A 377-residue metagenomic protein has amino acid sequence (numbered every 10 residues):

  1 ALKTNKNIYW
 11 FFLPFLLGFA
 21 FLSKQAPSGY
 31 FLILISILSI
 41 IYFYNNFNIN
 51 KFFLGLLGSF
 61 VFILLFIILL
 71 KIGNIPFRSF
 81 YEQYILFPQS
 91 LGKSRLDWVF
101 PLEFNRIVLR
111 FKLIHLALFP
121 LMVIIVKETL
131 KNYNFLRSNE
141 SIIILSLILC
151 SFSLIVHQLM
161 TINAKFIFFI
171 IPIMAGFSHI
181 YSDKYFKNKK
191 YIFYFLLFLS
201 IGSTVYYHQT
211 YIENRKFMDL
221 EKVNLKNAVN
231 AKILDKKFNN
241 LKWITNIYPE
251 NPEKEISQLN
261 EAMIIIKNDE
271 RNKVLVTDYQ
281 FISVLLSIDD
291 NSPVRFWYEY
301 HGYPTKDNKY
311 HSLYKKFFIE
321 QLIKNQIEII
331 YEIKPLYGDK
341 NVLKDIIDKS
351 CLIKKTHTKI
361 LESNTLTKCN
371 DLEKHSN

Functional and structural regions predicted by a protein language model:
A1-F19, N48-L57, R137-L149, Y191: Short hydrophobic alpha-helices at membrane interfaces in multi-pass membrane enzymes
Y9-P27, F31-S36, L149-Q158: Membrane-interface alpha helices of multi-pass inner-membrane proteins
Q25-I41, L116-P120, I167-I170: Transmembrane-embedded, aromatic-rich helix segments that form part of the hydrophobic channel/pocket engaging
A26-P27, N74, S200-D371: Extracytoplasmic
G29, L159-L196, I212-K216: Hydrophobic/aromatic-rich transmembrane helices and adjacent perimembrane loops
Y30-V61, E128-F135, G176, S182-K187: Perimembrane helix-loop-helix junctions
F47-K71, K190-G202: Hydrophobic alpha-helical membrane-interfacial segments at the cytosolic entry of transmembrane helices
F111-N139, C150, G176-Y181, F195: Hydrophobic, aromatic-rich transmembrane alpha-helices and their immediate juxtamembrane boundary segments
